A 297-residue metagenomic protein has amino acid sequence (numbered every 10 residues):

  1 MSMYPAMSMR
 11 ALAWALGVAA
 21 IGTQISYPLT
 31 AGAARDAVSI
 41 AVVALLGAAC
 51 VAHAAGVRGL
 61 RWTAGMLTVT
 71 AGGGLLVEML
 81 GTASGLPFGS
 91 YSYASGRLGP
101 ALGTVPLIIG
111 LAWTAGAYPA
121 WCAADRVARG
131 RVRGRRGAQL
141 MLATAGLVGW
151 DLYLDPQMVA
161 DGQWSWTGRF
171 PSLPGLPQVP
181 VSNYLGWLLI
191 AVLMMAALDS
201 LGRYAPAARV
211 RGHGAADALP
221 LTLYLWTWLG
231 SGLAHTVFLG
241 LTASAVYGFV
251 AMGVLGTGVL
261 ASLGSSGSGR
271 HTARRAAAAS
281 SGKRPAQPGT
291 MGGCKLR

Functional and structural regions predicted by a protein language model:
M1-R297: Aromatic-rich, lipid-facing transmembrane alpha helices and their immediate juxtamembrane interface loops in integral
